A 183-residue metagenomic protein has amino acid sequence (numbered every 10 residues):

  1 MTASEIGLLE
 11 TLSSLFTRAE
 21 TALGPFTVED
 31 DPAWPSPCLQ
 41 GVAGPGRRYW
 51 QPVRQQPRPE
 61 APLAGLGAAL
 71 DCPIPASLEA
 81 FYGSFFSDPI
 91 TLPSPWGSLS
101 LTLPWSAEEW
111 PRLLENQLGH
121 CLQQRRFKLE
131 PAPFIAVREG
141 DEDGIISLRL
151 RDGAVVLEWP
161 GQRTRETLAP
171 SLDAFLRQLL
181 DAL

Functional and structural regions predicted by a protein language model:
M1-E142: A surface-exposed partner-binding patch
I74, V156, T164-E166: Short, isolated positions in well-ordered beta-strands
R126-L129, W159-Q162, D181-L183: Glycine-rich loops and low-complexity Gly/Arg-rich segments that provide flexible linkers or classic glycine-based
G144-R149: Short, surface-exposed beta-strand/loop micro-motifs that present aromatic residues
D152-P160: Intrinsically disordered, low-complexity regulatory segments enriched in Ser/Thr/Pro and charged residues
R165, A169-L183: Compact, glycine/acidic-enriched structural inserts
